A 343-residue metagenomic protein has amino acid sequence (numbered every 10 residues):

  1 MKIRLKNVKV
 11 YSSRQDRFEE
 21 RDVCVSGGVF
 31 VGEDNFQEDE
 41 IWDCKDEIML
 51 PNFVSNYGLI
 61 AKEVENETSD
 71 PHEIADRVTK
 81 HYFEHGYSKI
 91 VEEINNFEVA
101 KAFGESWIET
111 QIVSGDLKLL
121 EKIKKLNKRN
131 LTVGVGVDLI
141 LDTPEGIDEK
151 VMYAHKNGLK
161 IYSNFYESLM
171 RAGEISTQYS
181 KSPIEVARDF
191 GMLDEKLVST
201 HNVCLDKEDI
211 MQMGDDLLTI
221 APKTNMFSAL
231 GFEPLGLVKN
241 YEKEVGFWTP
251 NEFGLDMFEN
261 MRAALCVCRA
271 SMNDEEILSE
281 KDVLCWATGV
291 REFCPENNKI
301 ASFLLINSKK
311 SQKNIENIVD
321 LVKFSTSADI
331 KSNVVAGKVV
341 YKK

Functional and structural regions predicted by a protein language model:
M1-V10, R14-D16, S26-G27, N35-D76: Replace "His-x-His-based motif
V8, V23, G28, D46 (+10 more regions): Divalent metal-coordination and catalytic microenvironments
I48-E121, L131-I140: Metal-cofactor-binding active-site regions of metalloenzymes
P51-N52, N56-S88, F165-D194, G214-L217 (+1 more regions): Active-site gating loops and adjacent loop-to-helix segments of metal-dependent hydrolytic enzymes
E98-G104, K118-T219, A229-V245, F293-P295: Histidine/acidic residue-rich metal-binding segments in metalloenzymes
V113-L117, E167, K223-S228, T249-F253: Short, acidic/turn-prone active-site loops that include or flank metal/cofactor- and phosphate-binding residues
M257, C266-F303: C-terminal structural cap/anchor segments
I300-K343: C-terminal cap of metal-dependent C-N hydrolases
